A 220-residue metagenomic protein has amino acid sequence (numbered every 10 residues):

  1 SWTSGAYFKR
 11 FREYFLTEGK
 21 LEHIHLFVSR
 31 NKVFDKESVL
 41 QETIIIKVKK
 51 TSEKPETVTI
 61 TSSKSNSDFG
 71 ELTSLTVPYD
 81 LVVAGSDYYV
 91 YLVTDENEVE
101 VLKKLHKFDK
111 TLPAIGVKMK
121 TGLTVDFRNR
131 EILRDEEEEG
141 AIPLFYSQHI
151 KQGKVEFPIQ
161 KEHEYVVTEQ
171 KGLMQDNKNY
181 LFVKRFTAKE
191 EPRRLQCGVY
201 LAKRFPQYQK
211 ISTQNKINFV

Functional and structural regions predicted by a protein language model:
S1-V117: Signature of N6-adenine DNA methyltransferases within the class I
E100-V220: Polybasic, glycine- and aromatic-enriched phosphate-binding surface used to engage nucleic acids
